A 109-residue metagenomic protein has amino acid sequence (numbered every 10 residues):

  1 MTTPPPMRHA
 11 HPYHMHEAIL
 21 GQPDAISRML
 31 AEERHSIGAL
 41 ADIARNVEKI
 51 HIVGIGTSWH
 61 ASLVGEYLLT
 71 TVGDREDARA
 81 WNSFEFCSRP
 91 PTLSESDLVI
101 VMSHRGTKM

Functional and structural regions predicted by a protein language model:
M1-V47: Cofactor-/ligand-binding subdomain signature composed of acidic, glycine-rich, tryptophan-containing flexible loops
A41-M109: Glycine-rich phosphate-binding loops that contact phosphosugars or nucleotide phosphates
